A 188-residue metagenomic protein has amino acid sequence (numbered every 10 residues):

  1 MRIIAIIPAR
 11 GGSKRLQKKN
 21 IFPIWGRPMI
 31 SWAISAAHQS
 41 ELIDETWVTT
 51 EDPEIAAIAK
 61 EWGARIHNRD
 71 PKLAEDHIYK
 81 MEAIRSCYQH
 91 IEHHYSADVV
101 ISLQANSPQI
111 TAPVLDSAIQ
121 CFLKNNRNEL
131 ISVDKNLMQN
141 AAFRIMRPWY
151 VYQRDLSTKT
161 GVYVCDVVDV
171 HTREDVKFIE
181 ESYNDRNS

Functional and structural regions predicted by a protein language model:
M1-Q17: N-terminal nucleotide-binding beta1-loop-alpha1 segment
R2-I3, I43, A97, R127: Local beta-strand N-terminus motif with an aromatic residue
R2-I7, I30, T46-V48: Hydrophobic targeting segments
M29-E45: A short, N-terminal amphipathic alpha-helix
S35, W47, P53-I101, I110 (+1 more regions): Short phosphate-binding loop-to-helix
T49-T50, V170: Short beta-strand scaffold positions
H77, E82-S86, Y95-V99, Q104-K177 (+2 more regions): Conserved core of the sugar-phosphate nucleotidyltransferase
